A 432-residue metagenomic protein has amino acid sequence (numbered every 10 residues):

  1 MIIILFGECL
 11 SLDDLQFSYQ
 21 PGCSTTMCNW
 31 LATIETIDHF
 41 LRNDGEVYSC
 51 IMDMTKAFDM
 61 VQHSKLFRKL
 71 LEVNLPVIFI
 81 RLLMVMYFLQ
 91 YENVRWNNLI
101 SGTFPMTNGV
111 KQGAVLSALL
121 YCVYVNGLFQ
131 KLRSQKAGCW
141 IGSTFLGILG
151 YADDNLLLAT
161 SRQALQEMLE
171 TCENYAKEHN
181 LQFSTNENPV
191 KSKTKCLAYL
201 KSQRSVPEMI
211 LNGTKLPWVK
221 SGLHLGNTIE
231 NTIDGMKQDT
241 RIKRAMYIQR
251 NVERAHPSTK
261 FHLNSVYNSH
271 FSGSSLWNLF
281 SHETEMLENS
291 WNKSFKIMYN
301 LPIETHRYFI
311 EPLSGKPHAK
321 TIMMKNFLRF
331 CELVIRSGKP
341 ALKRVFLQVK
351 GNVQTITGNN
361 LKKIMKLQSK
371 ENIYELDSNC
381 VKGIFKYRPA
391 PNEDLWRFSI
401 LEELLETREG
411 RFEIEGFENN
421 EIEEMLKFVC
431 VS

Functional and structural regions predicted by a protein language model:
M1-L5, N29-L41, A164-N180, K243-N251: Inter-domain linker/hinge segments that demarcate the starts of reverse transcriptase and RNase H-type modules
M1-R68, N74, S274, N278-L279 (+1 more regions): Charged boundary/loop elements
I2-F6, L15, Q20-G22, A152-D153 (+3 more regions): Non-catalytic, peripheral interaction segments enriched in hydrophobic/basic residues
L5-L10, Y91-F104, R244-N251: Active-site-adjacent bridging/hinge elements
S18-C28, H39-N43, M54-M60, E72-V73 (+8 more regions): Conserved, non-catalytic sequence blocks in retroelement Pol enzymes and Pol-derived host proteins
R42-D44, G147-G150, K220-S221: Short, flexible turn/loop "capping" segments at secondary-structure junctions
M54-A152, T160-E167: Conserved polymerase palm-domain catalytic core
N98, F183-K220: Short, conserved micro-motifs composed of acidic
